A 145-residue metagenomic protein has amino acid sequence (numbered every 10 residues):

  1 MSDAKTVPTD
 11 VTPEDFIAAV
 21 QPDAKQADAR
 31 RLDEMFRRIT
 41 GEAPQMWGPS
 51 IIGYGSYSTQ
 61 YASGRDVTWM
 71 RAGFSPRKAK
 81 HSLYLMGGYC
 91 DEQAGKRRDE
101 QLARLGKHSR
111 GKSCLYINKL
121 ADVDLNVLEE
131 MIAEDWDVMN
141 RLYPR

Functional and structural regions predicted by a protein language model:
M1-R145: Charge-dense, helix-prone N-terminal extensions
